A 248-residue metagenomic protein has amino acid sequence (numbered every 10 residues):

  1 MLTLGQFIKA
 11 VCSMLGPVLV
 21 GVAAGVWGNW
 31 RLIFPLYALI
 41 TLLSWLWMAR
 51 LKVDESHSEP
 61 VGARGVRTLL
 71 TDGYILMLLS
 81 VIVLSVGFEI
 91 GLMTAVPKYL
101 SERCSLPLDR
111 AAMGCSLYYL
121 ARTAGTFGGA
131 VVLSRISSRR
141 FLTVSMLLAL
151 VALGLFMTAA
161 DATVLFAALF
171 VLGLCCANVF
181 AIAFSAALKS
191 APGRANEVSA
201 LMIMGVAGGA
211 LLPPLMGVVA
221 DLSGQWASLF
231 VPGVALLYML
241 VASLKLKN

Functional and structural regions predicted by a protein language model:
M1-P17, A200-L212: Glycine-rich segments within core transmembrane alpha-helices of 12-TM secondary carriers
L4-V53: Helix-loop-helix hairpin linking two adjacent transmembrane segments in secondary transporters
C12-A24, P97, G129, L212-A220: Small-residue (Gly/Pro/Ala) motifs that create kinks and tight helix-helix packing interfaces
V53-L78: Juxtamembrane intracellular "pre-TM" segments in multi-pass secondary transporters
G73-S116, T123-T126: Extracytoplasmic gate region of multi-pass secondary transporters
G125-S137, A220: Helix-to-loop junctions at the C-terminal end of transmembrane segments in multipass secondary transporters
R140-L155: Structural signature of the two symmetry-related core transmembrane helices
A177-A191: Intracellular juxtamembrane helix-capping segments at the cytosolic ends of symmetry-related transmembrane helices
